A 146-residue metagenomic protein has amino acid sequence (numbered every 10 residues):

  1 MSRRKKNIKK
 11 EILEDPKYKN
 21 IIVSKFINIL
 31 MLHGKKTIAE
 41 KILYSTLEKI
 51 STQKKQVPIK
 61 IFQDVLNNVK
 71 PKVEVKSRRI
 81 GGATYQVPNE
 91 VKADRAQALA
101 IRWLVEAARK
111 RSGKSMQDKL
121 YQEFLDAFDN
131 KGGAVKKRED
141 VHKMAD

Functional and structural regions predicted by a protein language model:
S2-H33, T37, Y44-D146: Strongly charged
